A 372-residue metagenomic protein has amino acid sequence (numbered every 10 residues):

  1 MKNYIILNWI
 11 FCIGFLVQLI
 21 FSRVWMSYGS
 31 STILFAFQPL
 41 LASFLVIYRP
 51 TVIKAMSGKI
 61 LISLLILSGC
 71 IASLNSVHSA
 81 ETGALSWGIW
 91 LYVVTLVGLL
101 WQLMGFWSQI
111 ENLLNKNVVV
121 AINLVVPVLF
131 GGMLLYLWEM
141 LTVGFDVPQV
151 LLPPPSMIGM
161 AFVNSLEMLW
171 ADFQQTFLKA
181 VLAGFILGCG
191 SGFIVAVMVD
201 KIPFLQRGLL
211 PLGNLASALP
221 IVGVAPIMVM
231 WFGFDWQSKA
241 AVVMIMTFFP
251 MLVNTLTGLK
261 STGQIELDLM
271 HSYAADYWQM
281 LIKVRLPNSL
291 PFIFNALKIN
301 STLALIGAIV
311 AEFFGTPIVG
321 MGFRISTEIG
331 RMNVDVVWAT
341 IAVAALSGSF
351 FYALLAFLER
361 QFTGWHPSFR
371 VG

Functional and structural regions predicted by a protein language model:
M1-N123: Membrane-topology segments of multi-pass transport proteins
R23-G29, C70, S76-W87, V143-L187: Periplasmic/extracellular loop-to-transmembrane helix junction in inner-membrane transport proteins
A42-R49, P203, K260, N295 (+1 more regions): C-terminal transmembrane helix and the adjacent membrane-cytosol boundary/short C-terminal tail of inner/organellar
A183-G213: Transmembrane-helix boundary motif in ABC transporter permease subunits
G208, N254-I293, G322-I325: Short cytoplasmic-facing helical segments at TM-TM junctions of multi-pass membrane proteins
G213-P250, T257-G258: Generic hydrophobic transmembrane alpha-helix motif, especially the helices
M230, G258-L259, I306-V343, F369-G372: Glycine-rich helix-loop "coupling/hinge" segments at transmembrane-helix boundaries in multipass transporters
A241-I245, Q279-A311: Transmembrane alpha-helices
